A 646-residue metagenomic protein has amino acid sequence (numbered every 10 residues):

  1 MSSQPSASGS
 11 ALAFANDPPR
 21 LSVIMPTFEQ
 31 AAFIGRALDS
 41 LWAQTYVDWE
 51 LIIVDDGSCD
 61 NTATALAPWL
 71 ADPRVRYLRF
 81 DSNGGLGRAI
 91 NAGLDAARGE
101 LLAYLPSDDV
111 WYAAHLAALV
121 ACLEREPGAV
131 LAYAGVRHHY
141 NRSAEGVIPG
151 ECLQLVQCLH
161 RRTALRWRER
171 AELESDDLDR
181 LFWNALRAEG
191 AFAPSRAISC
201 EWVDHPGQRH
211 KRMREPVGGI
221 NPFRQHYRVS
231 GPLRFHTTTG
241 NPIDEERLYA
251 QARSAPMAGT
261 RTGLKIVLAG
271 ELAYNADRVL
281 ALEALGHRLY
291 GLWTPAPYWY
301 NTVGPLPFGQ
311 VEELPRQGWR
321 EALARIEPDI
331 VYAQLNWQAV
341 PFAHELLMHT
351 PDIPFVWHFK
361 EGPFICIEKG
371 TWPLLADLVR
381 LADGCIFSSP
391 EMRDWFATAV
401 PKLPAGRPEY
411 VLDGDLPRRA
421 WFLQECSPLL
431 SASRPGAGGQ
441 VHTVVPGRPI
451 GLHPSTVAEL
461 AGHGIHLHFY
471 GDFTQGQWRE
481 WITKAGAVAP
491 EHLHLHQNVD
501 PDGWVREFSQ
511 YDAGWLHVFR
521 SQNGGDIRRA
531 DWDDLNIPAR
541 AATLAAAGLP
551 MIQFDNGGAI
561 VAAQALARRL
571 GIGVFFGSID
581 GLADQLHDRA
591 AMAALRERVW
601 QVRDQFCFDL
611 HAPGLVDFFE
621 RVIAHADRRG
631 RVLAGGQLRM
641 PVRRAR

Functional and structural regions predicted by a protein language model:
D39-D48: Short, acidic, metal-binding catalytic loop of nucleotide-sugar glycosyltransferases
D55-T64, S82, P106: A conserved acidic beta->alpha catalytic loop
F80-A97: Glycine-rich, basic loop-to-helix element that forms the pyrophosphate-binding segment of sugar-nucleotide handling
L102: Short aromatic/hydrophobic "clamp" motif used to bind/position activated sugar donors
V110, A114-I148: Conserved donor NDP-sugar-binding/catalytic core segment of glycosyltransferases
A134, H138-P232: Conserved nucleotide-sugar donor-binding catalytic segment
R278, L285, G414-S509: Conserved catalytic-core segment of nucleotide-activated headgroup transferases in glycan assembly
E368-K369, A376, R380-P408, D415-F422 (+1 more regions): A short, active-site helix/loop in glycosyltransferases that binds the activated sugar's phosphate group
